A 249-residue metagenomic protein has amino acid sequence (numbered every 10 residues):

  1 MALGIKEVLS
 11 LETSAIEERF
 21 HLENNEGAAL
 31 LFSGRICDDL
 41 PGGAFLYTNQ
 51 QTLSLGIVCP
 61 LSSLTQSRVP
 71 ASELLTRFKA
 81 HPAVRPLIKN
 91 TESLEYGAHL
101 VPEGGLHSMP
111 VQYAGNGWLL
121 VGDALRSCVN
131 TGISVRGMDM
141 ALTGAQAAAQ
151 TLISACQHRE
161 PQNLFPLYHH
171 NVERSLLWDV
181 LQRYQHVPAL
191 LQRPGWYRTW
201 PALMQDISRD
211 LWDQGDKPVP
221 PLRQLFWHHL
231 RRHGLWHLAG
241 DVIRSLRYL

Functional and structural regions predicted by a protein language model:
M1-L87: Predominantly flavin-linked oxidoreductase catalytic cores and closely associated redox partners
G4, E73-L74, A83-L87, N163-L167 (+3 more regions): Exposed alpha-helical structural elements
R19-H21, K89-E92, L181-P188: Short coil/turn segments at secondary-structure boundaries
C37-L40, Q50, S63-A147, T151 (+1 more regions): FAD/FMN-dependent oxidoreductases across multiple families
Y47-Q51, L55-S62, N130-D139, S175 (+1 more regions): Short secondary-structure transition/capping segments
T52-G56, G137, C156, E160 (+5 more regions): C-terminal segments that line or cap access tunnels to active or ligand-binding sites in enzymes and enzyme-associated
C128, T143, A147-T199: Active-site-proximal substrate-binding core of FAD-dependent oxidoreductases
A189-L249: C-terminal auxiliary extensions adjacent to catalytic cores
